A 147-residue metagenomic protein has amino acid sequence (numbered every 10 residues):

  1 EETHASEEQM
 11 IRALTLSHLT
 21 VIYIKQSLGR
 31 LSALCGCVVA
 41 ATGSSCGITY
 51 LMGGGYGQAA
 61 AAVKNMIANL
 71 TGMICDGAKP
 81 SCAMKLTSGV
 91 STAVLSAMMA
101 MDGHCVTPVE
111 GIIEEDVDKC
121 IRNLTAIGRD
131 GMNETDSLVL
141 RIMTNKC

Functional and structural regions predicted by a protein language model:
E1-A5, S45-G53: Alpha-helical support elements that line or immediately flank enzyme active sites and cofactor-binding pockets
E7-I24, K64-G72: Acidic-glycine-rich active-site phosphate/pyrophosphate-binding loop
M10-L14, R30-A40, C82-K85: Active-site nucleophile and cofactor-binding loops and adjacent substrate-binding regions of central metabolic enzymes
V21-L31, I74-A78: Glycine/charged-rich beta-loop-alpha catalytic/anionic-binding loops adjacent to active sites
S27-A33, Q58, A62: A beta-strand-loop signature enriched in Asp, Gly, Thr, and Trp that corresponds to the sialidase/neuraminidase Asp-box
A41-G47, S91-L95: Well-ordered alpha-helical segments within folded domains of soluble proteins
G53-C147: Functionally critical mobile loop/hinge segments
